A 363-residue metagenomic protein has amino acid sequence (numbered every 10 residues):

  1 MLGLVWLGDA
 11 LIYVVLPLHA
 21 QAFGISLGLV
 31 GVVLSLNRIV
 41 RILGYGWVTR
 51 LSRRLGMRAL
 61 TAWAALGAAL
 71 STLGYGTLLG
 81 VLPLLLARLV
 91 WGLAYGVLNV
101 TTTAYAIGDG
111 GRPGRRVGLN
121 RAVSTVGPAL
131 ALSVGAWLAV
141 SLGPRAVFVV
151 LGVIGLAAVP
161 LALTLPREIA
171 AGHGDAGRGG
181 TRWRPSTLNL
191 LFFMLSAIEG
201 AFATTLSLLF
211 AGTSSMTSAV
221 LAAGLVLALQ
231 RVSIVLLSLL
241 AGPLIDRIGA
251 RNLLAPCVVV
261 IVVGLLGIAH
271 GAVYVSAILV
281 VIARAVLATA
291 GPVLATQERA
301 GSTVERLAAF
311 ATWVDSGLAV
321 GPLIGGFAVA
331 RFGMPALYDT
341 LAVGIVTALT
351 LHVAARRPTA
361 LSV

Functional and structural regions predicted by a protein language model:
M1-L18, R184-F202, I278: Pair of pore-lining "gating" transmembrane helices in MFS-fold secondary transporters
V14-G28, T204-A222: Short amphipathic helix-loop junctions that connect adjacent transmembrane helices in Major Facilitator Superfamily/SLC
G44-G56, L236-G249: Helix-to-loop junctions at the C-terminal end of transmembrane segments in multipass secondary transporters
A59-L73, G152, N252-L266: Structural signature of the two symmetry-related core transmembrane helices
L89-T125: Cytoplasmic helix-loop-helix junction between adjacent transmembrane helices in 12-TM secondary transporters
V97-G110, V286-A300: Intracellular juxtamembrane helix-capping segments at the cytosolic ends of symmetry-related transmembrane helices
G152-A171, L351-R356: C-terminal membrane-cytosol helix-exit motif in multi-pass small-molecule transporters
R251-G291: C-terminal transmembrane helical hairpin of 12-TM major facilitator-type secondary transporters
